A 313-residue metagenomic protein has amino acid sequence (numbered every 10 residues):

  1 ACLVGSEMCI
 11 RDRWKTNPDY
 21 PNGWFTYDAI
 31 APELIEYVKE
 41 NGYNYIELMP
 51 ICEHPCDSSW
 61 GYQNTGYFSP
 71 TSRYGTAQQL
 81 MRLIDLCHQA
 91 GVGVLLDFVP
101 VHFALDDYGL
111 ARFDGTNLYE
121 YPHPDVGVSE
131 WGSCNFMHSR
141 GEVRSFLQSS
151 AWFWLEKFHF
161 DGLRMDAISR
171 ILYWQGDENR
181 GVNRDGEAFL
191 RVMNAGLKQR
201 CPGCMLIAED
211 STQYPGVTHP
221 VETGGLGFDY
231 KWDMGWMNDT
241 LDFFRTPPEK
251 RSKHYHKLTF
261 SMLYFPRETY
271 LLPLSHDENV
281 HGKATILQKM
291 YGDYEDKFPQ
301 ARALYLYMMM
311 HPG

Functional and structural regions predicted by a protein language model:
C2, T76, G186: Short, conserved glycine- and acidic-residue-centered signature motifs in active-site or ligand-binding loops
C2-I10: Short, small-residue-biased leader/transition segments that mark boundaries at the very start of proteins
S6-E7, N64, T269: Extracellular structured ligand-interaction cores
R11-F160, R164-V182: Substrate-binding/active-site clefts of carbohydrate-active enzymes
H159-D161, Y173-G313: Conserved alpha/beta catalytic core and glycan-binding cleft of carbohydrate-active enzymes
